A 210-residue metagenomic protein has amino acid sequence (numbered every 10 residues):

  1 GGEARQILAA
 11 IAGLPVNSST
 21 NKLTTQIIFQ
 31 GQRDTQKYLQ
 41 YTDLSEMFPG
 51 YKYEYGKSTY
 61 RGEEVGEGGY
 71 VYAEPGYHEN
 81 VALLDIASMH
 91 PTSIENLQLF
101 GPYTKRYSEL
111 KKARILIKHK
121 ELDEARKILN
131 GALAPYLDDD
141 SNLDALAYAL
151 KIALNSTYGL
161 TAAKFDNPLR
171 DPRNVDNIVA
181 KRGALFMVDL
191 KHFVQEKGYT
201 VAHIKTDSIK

Functional and structural regions predicted by a protein language model:
G1, D85, F100, D207-K210: Intrinsic structural disorder
G1-E95, D144-L185, D189-K191, H203: Common nucleic-acid-contacting/processivity interface regions adjacent to the catalytic cores of nucleic-acid enzymes
G68-V71, L99-K105, G131, K191 (+1 more regions): Intrinsically disordered, low-complexity segments used for protein-protein interactions
M89-Y136, N142, K151, N155 (+2 more regions): Metal-dependent catalytic core segments for phosphate chemistry
L154, G198-K210: Catalytic palm active-site di-aspartate
